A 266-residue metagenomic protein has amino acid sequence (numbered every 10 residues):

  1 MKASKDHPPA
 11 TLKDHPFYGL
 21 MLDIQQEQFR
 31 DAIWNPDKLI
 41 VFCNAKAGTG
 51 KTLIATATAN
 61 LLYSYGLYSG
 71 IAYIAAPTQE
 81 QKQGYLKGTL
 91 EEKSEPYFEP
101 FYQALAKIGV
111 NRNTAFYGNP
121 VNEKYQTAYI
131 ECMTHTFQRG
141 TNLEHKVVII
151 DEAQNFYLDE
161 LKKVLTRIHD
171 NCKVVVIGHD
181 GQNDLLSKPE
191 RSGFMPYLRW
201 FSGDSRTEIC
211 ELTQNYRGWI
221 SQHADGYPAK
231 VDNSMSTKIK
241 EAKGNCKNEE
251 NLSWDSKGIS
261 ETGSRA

Functional and structural regions predicted by a protein language model:
A3-A32, P36-V147, N155-G263: Conserved helicase motor core of SF1/SF2 NTP-dependent helicases
D151: Walker B catalytic carboxylates
